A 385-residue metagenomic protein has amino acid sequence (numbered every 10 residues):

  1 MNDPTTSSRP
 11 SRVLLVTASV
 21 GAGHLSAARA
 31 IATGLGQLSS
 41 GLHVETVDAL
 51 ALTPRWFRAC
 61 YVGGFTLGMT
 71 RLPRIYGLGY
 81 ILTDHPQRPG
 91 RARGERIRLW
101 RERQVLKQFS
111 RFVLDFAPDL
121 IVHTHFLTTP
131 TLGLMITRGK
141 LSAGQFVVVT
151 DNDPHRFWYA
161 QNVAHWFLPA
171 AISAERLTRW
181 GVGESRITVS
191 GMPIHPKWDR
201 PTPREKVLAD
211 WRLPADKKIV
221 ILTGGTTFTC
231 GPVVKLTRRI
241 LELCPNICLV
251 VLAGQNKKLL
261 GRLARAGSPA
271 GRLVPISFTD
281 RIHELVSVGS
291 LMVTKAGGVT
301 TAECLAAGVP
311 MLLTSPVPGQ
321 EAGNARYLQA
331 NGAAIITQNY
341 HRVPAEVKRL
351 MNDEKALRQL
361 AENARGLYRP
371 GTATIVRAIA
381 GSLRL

Functional and structural regions predicted by a protein language model:
A27, L78-G181, R186-V189, H195: Active-site and donor-binding regions of nucleotide-sugar-utilizing enzymes
A30-F112: Conserved N-terminal ligand/cofactor-binding loop architecture of enzyme catalytic domains
A164-T226, Q255-N256: A nucleotide-sugar donor-handling region in carbohydrate enzymes
R204-K206, W211-V288: Donor-nucleotide binding loops and adjacent catalytic segments primarily of GT-B fold Leloir glycosyltransferases
S287-G297: Acidic donor-binding loop of glycosyltransferase active sites
A330-N331, N339-K355: C-terminal "capping" alpha-helix adjacent to the active site of nucleotide-linked donor transferases in cell-envelope
A356-R369: A short, well-ordered alpha-helix in the C-terminal region of glycosyltransferases
L367-L385: C-terminal alpha-helical cap of glycosyltransferases
